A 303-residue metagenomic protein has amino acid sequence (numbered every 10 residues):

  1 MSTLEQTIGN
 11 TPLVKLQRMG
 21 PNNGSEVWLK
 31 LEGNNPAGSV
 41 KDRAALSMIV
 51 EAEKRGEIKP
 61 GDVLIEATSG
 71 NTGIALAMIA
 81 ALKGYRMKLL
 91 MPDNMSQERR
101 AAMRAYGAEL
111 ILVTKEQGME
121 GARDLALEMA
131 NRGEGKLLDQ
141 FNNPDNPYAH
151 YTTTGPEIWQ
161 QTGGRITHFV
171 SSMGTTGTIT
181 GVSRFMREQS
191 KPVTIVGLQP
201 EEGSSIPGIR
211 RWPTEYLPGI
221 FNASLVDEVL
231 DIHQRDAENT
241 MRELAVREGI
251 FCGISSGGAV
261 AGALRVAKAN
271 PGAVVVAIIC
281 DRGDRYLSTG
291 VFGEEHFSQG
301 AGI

Functional and structural regions predicted by a protein language model:
M1-I303: PLP-dependent amino-acid enzyme catalytic core
